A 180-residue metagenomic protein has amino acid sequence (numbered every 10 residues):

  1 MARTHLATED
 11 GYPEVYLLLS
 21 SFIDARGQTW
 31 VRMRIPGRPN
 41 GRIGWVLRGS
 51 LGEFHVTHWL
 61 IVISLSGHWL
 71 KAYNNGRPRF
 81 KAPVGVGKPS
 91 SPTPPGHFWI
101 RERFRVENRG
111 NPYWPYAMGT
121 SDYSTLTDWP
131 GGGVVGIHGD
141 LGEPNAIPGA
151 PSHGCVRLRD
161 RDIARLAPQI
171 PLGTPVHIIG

Functional and structural regions predicted by a protein language model:
A7-L51: SH3/SH3-like beta-barrel superfamily modules
G37-P39, S50-W59, K81, K88-W99 (+1 more regions): Exported/periplasmic cell-wall-interacting domains
I61-I63: Two-metal-ion RNase H-like nuclease active-site motif
L70: Gly/Thr-rich phosphate-binding beta-strand-loop-beta motif of the actin/hexokinase/Hsp70
G76-P78: Residue-level signal for glycine
